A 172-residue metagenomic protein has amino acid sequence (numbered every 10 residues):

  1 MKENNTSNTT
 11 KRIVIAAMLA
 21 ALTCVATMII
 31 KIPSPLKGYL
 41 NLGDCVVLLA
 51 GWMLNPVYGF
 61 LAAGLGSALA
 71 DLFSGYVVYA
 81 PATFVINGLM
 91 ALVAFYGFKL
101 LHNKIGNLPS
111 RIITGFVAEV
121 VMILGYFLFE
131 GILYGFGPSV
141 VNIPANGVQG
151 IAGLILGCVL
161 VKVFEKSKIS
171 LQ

Functional and structural regions predicted by a protein language model:
M1-Q172: Loop-helix junctions at membrane interfaces
